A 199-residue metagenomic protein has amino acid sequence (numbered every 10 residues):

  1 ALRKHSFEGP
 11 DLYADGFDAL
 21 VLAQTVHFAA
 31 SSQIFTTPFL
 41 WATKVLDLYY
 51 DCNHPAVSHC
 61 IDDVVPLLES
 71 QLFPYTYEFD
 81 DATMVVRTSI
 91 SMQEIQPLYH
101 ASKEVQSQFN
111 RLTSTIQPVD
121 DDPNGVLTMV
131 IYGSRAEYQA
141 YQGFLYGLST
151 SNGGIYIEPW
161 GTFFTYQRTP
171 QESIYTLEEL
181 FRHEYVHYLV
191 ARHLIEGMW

Functional and structural regions predicted by a protein language model:
L2-L127, Y132-F163: Non-catalytic architectural context of zinc metalloproteases
P159-W199: Zinc-dependent metallopeptidase catalytic helix centered on the HExxH motif and its immediate flanking segment
